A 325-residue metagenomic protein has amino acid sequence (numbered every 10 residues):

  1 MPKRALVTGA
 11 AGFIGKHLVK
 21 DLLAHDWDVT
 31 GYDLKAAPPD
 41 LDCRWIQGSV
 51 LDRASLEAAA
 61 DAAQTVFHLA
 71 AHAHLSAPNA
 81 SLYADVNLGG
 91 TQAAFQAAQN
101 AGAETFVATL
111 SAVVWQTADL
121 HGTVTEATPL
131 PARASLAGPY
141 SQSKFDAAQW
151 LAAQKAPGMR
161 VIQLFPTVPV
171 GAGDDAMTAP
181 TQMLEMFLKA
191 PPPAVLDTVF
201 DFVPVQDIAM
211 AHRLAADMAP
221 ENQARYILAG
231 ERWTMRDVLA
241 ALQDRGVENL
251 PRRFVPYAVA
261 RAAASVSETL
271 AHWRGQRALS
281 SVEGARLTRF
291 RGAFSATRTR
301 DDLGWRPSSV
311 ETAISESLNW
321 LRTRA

Functional and structural regions predicted by a protein language model:
R4, A296-D301, S308-A325: Amphipathic terminal alpha-helices
A5-H25: N-terminal Rossmann NAD(P)H-binding glycine-rich loop of SDR-like oxidoreductase domains
P38, Q47-G89, A97: NAD(P)H-binding glycine-rich loop region in Rossmannoid oxidoreductase-like domains and their noncatalytic homologs
A93-G138, I162: Conserved Rossmann-fold NAD(P)-dependent oxidoreductase catalytic core, especially the SDR/UDP-sugar
S135-I162: Active-site Tyr-X1-5-Lys
R160-Q163, T167-F200: NAD(P)-dependent short-chain dehydrogenase/reductase
L184-P192, T198-V247: Alpha-helical substrate-binding/gating segment
A240-R289: Terminal hydrophobic/aromatic helix or amphipathic segment near a protein terminus
